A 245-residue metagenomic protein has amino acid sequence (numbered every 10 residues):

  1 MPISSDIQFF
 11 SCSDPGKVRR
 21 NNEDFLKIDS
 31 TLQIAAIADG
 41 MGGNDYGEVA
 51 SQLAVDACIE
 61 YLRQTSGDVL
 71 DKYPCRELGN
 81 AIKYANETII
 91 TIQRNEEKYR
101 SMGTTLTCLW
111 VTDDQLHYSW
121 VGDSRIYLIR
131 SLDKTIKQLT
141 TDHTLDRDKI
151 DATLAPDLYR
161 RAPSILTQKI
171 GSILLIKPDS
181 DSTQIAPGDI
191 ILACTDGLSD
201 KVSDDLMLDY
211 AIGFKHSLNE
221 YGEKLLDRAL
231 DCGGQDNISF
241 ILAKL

Functional and structural regions predicted by a protein language model:
M1-L245: PP2C/PPM-type serine/threonine phosphatase catalytic domain
